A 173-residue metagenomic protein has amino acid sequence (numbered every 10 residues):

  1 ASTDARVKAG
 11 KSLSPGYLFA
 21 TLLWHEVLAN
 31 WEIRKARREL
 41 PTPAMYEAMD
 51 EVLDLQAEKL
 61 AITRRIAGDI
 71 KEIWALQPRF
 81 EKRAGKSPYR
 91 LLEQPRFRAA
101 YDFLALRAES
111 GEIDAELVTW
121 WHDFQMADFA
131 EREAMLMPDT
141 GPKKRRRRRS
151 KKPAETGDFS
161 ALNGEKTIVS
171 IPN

Functional and structural regions predicted by a protein language model:
A1-N173: Catalytic cores of the polymerase beta-like nucleotidyltransferase superfamily and closely associated nucleotide
